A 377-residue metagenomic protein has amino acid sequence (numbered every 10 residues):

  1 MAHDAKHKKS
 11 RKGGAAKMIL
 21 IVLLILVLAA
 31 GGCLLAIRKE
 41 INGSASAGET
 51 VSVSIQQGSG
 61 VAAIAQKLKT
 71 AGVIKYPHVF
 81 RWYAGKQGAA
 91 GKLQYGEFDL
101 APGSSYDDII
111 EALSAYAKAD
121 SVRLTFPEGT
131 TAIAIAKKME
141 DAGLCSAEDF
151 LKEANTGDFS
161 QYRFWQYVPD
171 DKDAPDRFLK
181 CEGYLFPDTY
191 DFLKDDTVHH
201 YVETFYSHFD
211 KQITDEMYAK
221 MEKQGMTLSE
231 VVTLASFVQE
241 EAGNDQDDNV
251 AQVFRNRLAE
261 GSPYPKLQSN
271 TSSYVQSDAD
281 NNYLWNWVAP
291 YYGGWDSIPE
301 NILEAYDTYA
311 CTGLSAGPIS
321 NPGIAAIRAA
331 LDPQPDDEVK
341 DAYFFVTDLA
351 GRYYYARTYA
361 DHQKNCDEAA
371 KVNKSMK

Functional and structural regions predicted by a protein language model:
M1-I21, S54-Q57, K69-I74, F98 (+3 more regions): Intrinsic structural disorder
H3-G48: N-terminal type II signal-anchor transmembrane helix that functions as the membrane-insertion/stop-transfer segment
G13-A16, G58-A62, E300-A305: A broad, low-specificity signal for short, low-complexity segments enriched in glycine/proline and polar/charged
A16-I21, A65, Q87-A89, A154-G157 (+2 more regions): Generic detector of short, locally flexible boundary/turn motifs and exposed helical patches
L23-L28, K69-G72, Y95-E97, Y162 (+1 more regions): N-terminal start-of-chain detector that recognizes signal peptides and the immediate post-cleavage beginning
I25-A29, G48-T50, S54-V61, L124-T130 (+2 more regions): Short N-terminal secondary-structure initiator segments
I37-Q212: Signal peptide-directed extracytoplasmic domains
L144-C145, F159-K377: Bacterial extracytoplasmic/cell-wall-associated proteins, especially those involved in peptidoglycan
